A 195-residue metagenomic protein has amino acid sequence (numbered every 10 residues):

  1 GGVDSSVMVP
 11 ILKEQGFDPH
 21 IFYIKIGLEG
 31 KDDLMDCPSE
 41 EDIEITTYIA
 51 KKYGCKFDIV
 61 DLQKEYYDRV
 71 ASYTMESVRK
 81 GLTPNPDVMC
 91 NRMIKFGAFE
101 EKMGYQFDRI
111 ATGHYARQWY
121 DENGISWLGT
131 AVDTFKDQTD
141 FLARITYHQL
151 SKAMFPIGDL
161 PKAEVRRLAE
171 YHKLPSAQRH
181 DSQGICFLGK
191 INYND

Functional and structural regions predicted by a protein language model:
G1-R144, M154, K162-V165: ATP-dependent adenylation/nucleotidyltransferase module used to activate substrates
R144-D195: Internal nucleotide-binding/catalytic subdomain
